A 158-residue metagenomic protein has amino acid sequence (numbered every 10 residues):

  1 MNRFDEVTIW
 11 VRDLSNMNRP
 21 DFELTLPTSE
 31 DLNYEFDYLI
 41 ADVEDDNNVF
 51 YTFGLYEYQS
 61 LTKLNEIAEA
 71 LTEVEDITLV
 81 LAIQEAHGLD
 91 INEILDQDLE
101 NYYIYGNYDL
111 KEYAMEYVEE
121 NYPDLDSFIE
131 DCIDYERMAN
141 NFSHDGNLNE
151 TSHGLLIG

Functional and structural regions predicted by a protein language model:
M1-T8, E112-G158: Acidic, proline/glycine-rich low-complexity IDRs
M1-Y38: N-terminal ordered "arm"
V11-M17, D42-E44, S152-G158: Short, flexible beta-strand-to-coil junctions
N18, D31-N33, N47, N140 (+1 more regions): A broad, structure-centric signal for solvent-exposed, well-ordered loop/edge residues that line or flank functional
E23-L24, T62-N65, L156: Generic detector of bulky aromatic hydrophobic side chains
Y34-N121: Mixed-charge (acidic/basic) macromolecular-recognition segments
